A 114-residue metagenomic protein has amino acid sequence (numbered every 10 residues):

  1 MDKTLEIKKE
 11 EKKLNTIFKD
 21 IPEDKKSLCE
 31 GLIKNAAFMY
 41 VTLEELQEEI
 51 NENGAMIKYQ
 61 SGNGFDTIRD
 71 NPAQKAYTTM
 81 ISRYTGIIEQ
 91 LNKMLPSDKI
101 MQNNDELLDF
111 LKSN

Functional and structural regions predicted by a protein language model:
M1-R69, A73, D109-N114: Extended, surface-exposed interaction regions
R69-L95: Helix-rich interaction surfaces within compact, conserved domain-sized segments that mediate assembly or partner
E89-L111: Long amphipathic alpha-helical coiled-coil segments
